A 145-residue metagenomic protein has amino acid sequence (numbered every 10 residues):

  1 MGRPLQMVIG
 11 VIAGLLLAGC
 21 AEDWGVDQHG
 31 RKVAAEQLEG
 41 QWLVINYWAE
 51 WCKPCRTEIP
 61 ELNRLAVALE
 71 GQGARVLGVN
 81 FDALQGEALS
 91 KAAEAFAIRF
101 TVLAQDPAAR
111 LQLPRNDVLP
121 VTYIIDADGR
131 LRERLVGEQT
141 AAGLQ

Functional and structural regions predicted by a protein language model:
M1-C20: Sec-dependent bacterial lipoprotein signal peptides
L15-Q37, F100: N-terminal "domain-start" segment that seeds a small globular fold
A35-R56: Short active-site neighborhood of thiol/selenol oxidoreductases, capturing the structured segment around
E39-Q41, G71, I98-R99: Active-site acidic short loop of glycosyltransferases
V44-I45, V76, T122: Hydrophobic beta-strand anchors of alpha/beta hydrolase catalytic cores
T57-F96, P107-L111: Structural microenvironment flanking redox-active thiols in thiol-disulfide oxidoreductases
E94-I98, A104-Q145: Thiol/disulfide oxidoreductase modules built on the thioredoxin-like
